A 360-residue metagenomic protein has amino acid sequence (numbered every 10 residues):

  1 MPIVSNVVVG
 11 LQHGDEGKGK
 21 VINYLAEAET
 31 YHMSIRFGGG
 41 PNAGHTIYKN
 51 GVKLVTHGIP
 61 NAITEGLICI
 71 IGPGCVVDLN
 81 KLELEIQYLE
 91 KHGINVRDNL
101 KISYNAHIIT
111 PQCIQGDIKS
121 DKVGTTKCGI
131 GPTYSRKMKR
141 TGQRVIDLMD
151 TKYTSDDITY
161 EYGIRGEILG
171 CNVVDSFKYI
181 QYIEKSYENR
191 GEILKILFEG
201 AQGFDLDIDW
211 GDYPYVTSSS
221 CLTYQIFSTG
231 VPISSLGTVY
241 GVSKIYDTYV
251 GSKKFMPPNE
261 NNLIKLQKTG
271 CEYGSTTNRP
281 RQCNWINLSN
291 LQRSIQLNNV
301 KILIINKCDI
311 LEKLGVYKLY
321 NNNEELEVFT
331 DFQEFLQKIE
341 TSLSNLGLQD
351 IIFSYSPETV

Functional and structural regions predicted by a protein language model:
M1-V360: Non-transmembrane, aqueous-exposed alpha-helical and coiled segments at domain scale
